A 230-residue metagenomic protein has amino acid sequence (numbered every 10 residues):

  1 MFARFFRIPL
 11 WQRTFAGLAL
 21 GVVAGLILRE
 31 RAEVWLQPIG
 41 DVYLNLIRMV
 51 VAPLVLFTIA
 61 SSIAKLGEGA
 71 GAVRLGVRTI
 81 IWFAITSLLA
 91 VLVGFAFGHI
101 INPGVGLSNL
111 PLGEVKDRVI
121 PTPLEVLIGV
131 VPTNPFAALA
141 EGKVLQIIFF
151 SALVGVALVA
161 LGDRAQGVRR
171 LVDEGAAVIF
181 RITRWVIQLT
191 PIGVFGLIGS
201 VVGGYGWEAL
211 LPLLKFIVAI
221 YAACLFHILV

Functional and structural regions predicted by a protein language model:
M1-I59, K65: Anchoring transmembrane alpha helix of integral membrane proteins
F5, W11, L18, V22-L26 (+2 more regions): Signature of multi-pass transmembrane helix bundles
A60-G67, A157-D163: Structural signal for the C-terminal ends of transmembrane alpha-helices and the immediately following loop
G67-G76: Amphipathic, cytosolic membrane-interfacial segments at TM-TM junctions
